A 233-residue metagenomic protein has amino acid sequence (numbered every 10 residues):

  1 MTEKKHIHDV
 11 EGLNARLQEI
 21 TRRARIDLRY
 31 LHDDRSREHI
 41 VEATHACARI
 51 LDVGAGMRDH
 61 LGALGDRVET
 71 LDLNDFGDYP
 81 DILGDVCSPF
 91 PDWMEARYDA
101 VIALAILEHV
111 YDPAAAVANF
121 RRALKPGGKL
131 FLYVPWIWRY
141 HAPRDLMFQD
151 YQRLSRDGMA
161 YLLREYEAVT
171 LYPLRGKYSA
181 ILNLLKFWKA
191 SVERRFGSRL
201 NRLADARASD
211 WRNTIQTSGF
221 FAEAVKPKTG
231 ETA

Functional and structural regions predicted by a protein language model:
M1-A96, A100-L104, T217-F221, T229-A233: Conserved N-terminal segment of class I S-adenosyl-L-methionine
D59-L61, Y111, Y140: Glycine/Thr-rich phosphate-binding loops of Rossmann-like dinucleotide-binding domains
A63, D81, Y111-A115, N183: Generic recognition of short, well-ordered alpha-helical segments
F90, V110-Y111, L163: Activation segment
L104-L107, Y133: Residues lining the SAM
V110-Y111, L124-P126: Helix-to-beta-strand junctions that scaffold the AdoMet/dcAdoMet cofactor pocket in Class I SAM-dependent enzymes
A114-R121, K129-A233: S-adenosyl-L-methionine-dependent methyltransferase catalytic module, highlighting the catalytic core
